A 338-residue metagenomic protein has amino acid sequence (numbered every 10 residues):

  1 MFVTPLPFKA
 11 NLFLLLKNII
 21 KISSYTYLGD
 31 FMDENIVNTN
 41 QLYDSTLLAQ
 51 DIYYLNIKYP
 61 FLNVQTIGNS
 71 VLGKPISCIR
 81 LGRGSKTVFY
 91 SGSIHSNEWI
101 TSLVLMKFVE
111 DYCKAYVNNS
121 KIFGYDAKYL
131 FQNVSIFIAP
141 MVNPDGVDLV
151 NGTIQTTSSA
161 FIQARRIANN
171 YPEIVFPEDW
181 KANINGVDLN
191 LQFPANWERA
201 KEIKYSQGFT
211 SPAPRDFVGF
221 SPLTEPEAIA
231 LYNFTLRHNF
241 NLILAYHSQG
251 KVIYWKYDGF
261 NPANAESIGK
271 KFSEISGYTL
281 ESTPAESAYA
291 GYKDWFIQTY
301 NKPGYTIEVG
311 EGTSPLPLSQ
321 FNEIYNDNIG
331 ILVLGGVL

Functional and structural regions predicted by a protein language model:
T26-L72: Short glycine- and acidic-rich boundary segments immediately preceding or forming the N-terminal edge of structured
C78-S85: Short beta-strand-to-loop junctions in surface cap/lid or active-site-entrance loops
S85, W99-I100, K107-V109, C113-Y254 (+1 more regions): Active-site/substrate-binding loop(s) of hydrolase catalytic cores
T87-F89, Y305: Conserved beta-strand elements of the Class I
F193-L338: Metallocarboxypeptidase
